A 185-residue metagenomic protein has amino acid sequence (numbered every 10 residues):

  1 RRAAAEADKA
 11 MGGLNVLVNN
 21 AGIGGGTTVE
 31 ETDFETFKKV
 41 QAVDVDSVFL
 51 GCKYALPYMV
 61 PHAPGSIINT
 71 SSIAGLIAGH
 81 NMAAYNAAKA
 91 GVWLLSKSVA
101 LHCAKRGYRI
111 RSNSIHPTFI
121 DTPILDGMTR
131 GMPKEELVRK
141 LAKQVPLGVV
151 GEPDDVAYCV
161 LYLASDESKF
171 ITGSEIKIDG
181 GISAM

Functional and structural regions predicted by a protein language model:
T28-V29, D33-Q41, L137, L141: Substrate-binding pocket helix/loop in short-chain dehydrogenase/reductase
V29-E30, I77-A84, K105, G148 (+2 more regions): Active-site loop immediately N-terminal to the catalytic Tyr-X3-Lys motif of short-chain dehydrogenase/reductase
C52, A88, S96: Active-site helix of classical SDR
P57, L101-K105, K169: Alpha-helical segment proximal to the catalytic Tyr-Lys
S72: Residue(s) in the substrate-gating loop at a strand-loop-helix junction that position the organic substrate next
A104, R109-R111, I171-G173: Short, small/polar-rich loop/turn modules that mediate ligand/substrate recognition or access, typified
S114, E136-E167, I171, G180: C-terminal helical subdomain
